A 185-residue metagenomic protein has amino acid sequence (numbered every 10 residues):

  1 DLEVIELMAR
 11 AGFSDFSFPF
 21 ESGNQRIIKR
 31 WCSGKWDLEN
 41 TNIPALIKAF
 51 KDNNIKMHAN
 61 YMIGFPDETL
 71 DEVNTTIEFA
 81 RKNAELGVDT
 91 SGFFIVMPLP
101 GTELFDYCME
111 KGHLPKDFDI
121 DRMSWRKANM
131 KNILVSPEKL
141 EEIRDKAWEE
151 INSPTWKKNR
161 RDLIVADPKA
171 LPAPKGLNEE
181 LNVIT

Functional and structural regions predicted by a protein language model:
L2-P168: A structural motif corresponding to the C-terminal lobe/cap of the Radical SAM core domain
R160-T185: N-terminal pre-core extensions flanking Radical SAM catalytic domains
